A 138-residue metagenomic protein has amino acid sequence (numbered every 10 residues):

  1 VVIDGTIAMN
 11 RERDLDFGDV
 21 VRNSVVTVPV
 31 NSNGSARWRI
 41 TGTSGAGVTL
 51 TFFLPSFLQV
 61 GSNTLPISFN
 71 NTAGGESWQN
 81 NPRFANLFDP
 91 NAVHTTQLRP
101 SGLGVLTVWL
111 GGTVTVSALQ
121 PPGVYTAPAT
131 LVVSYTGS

Functional and structural regions predicted by a protein language model:
V1-N63, Q97-S138: N-terminal small/polar-rich segments of proteins
Q59-L98: Terminal beta-strand-rich extracellular "head" domains that mediate receptor/glycan or other ligand binding
